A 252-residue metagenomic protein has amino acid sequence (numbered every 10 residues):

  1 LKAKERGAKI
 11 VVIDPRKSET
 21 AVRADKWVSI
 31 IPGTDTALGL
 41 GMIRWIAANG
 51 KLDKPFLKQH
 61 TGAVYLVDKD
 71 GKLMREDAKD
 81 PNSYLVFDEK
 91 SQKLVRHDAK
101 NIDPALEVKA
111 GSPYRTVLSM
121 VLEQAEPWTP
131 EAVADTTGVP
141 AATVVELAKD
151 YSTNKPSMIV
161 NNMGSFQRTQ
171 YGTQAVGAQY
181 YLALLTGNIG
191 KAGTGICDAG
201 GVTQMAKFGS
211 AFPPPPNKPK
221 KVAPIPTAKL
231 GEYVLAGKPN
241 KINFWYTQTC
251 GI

Functional and structural regions predicted by a protein language model:
L1-V11, A37-L38, K100, P104 (+3 more regions): Extended redox/cofactor-interaction regions of prokaryotic respiratory oxidoreductases
K4-K9, R16-N154: Long, well-ordered, tryptophan-enriched scaffold segments
K17-S18, G33-D35, R44, G71 (+6 more regions): Short, glycine-/Ser/Thr-/acidic-enriched flexible segments
D25, S157, N243: Conserved acidic residues
K26-I30, I43-I46, T173-Q179, A211-P214: Short secondary-structure boundary/capping segments
K51-F56, V144-V145, M158-V160, G187-D198: Acidic/polar loop patches that form or flank catalytic/metal-binding clefts of enzymes that bind anionic ligands
W128-A134, V160-R168, I242-Q248: Glycine- and acidic
V144-V145, Y151-G177: P-loop NTPase catalytic cores that bind/hydrolyze ATP
